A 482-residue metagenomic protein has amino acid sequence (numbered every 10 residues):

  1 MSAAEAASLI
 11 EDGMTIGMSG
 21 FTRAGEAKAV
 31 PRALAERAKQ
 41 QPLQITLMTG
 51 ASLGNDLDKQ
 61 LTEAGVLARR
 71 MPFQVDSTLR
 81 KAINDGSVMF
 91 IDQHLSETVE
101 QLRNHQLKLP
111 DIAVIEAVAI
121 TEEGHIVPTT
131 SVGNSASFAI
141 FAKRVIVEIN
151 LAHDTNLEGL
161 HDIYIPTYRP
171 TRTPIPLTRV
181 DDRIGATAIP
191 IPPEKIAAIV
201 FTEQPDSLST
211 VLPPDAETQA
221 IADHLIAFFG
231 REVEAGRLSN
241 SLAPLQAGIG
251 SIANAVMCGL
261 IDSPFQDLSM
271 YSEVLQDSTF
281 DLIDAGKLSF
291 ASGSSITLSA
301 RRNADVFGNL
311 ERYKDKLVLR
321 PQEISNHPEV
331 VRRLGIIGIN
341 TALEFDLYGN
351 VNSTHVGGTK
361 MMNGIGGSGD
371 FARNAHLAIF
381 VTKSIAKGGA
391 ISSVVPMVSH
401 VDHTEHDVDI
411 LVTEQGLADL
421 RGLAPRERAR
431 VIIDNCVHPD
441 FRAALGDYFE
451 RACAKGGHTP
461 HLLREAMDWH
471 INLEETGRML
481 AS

Functional and structural regions predicted by a protein language model:
M1-S482: Conserved alpha/beta enzyme-core scaffold
